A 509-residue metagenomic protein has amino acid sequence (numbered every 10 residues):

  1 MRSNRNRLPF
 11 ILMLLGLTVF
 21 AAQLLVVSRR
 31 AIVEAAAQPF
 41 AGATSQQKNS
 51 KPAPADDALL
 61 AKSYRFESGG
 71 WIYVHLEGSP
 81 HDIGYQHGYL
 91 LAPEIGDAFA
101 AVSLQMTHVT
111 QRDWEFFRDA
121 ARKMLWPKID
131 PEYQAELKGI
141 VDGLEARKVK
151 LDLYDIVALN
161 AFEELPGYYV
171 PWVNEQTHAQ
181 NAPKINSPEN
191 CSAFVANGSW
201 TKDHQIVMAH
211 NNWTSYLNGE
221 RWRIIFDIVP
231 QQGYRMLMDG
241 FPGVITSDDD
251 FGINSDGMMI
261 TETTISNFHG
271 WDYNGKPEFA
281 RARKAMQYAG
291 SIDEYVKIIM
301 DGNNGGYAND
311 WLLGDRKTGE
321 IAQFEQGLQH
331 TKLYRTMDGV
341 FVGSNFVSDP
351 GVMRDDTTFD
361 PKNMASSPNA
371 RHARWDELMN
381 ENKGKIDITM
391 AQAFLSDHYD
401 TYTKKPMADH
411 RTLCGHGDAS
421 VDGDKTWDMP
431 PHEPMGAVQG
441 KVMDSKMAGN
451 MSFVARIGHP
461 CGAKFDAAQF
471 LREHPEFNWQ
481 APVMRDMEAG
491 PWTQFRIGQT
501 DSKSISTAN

Functional and structural regions predicted by a protein language model:
R2-L14: N-terminal Sec-pathway targeting helices
L12-Q23: Hydrophobic membrane-insertion alpha-helices, especially the h-region of bacterial N-terminal signal peptides
L24-D293, M300-G306, L312-R335, M364-N509: N-terminal mature-domain region immediately after signal-peptide cleavage in secreted/organellar precursors
E320-K362: Extended amphipathic alpha-helical segments with heptad-repeat/coiled-coil character used for oligomerization, fusion
